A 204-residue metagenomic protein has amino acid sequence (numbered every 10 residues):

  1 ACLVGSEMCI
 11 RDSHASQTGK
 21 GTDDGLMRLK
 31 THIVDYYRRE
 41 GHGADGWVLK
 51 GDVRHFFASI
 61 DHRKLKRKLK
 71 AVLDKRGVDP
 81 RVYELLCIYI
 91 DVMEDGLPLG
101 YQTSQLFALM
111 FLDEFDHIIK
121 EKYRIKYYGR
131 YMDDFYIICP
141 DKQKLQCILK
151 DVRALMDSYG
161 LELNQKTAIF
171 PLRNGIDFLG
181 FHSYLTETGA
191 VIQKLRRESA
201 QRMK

Functional and structural regions predicted by a protein language model:
C2-I10: Short, small-residue-biased leader/transition segments that mark boundaries at the very start of proteins
V4, T18, L99, N174 (+1 more regions): Short glycine-rich loop/turn motifs that provide flexible caps or phosphate-binding loops at active sites
S6, A71-R76, R153-G160: A short, flexible low-complexity segment enriched in Lys/Arg and Gly/Pro that occurs in N-terminal basic tails
C9, R54, H182: Anionic group-transfer/hydrolysis microenvironments
R11-S16, V191: Short, polar/flexible loop-turn hinges at active-site or ligand-entry regions and domain interfaces
A15-L26: Long, hydrophobic, well-ordered secondary-structure blocks that form the structural core and pocket-lining surfaces
L26-M132, I137-D151, F170-P171: Conserved polymerase palm-domain catalytic core
R81, Y127-R130, I137-K204: Polymerase palm active-site segment centered on the conserved acidic dipeptide of motif C
